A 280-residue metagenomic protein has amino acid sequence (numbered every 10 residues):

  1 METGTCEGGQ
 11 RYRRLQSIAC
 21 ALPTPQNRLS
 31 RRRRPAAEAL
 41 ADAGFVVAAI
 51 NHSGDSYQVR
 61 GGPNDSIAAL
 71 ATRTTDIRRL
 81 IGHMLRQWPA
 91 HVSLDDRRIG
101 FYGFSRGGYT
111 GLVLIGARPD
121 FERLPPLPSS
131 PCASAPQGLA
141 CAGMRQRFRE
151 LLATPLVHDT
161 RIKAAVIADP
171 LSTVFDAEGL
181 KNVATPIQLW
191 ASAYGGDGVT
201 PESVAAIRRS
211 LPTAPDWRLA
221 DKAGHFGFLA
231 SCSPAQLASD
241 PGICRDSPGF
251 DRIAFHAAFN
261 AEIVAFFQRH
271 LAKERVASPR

Functional and structural regions predicted by a protein language model:
M1-C20, D216: Domain-level recognition of soluble alpha/beta enzyme cores, biased toward histidine phosphatases/phosphomutases
Y12-C20, R28-G54, R208: Short amphipathic alpha-helix adjacent to the substrate-entry channel of hydrolases
N27-A39, S56-R79: Catalytic nucleophile-loop/oxyanion-hole region of alpha/beta-hydrolase and closely related hydrolase-like folds
D65-V92, D96, V113-I115, E122-G143 (+2 more regions): Alpha/beta-hydrolase active-site loop
G103-G107, G111: Gly/Ala-rich beta-loop-alpha elbow adjacent to hydrolase catalytic centers
C141-A214: The feature captures the conserved acid-bearing segment of alpha/beta-hydrolase catalytic domains
N182-A254: Active-site-adjacent alpha-helix of alpha/beta-hydrolase-fold enzymes
P234-R280: Catalytic active-site module of serine/aspartate enzymes centered on a nucleophile-bearing elbow/loop
